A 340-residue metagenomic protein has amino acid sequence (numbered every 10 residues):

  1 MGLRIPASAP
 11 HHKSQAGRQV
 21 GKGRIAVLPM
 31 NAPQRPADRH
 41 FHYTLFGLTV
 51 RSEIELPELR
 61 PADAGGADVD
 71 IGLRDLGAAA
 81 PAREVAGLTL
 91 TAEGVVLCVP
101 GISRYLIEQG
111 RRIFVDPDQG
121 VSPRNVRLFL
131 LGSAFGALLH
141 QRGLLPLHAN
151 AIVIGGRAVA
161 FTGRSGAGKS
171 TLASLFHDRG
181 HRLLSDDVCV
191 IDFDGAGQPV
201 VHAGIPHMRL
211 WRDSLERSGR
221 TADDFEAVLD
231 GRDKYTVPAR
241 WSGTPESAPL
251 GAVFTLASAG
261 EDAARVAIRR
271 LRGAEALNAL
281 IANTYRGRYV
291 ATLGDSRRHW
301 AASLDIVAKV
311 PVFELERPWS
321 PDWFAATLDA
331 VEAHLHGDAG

Functional and structural regions predicted by a protein language model:
M1-P29: N-terminal amphipathic/basic-hydrophobic helices that include classical n-h-c signal peptides and signal-anchor
V27-S122, V331-G340: Long, basic/Gly/Ser/Thr-rich N-terminal segments that mediate initial subcellular attachment or targeting
L28-E53, L59, N150, G155 (+2 more regions): Glycine-rich, often acidic-flanked micro-motifs that create phosphate/phosphodiester-binding or positioning elements
V99-P100, E108-R157: Extreme N-terminal, non-catalytic leader segments that precede Walker-type/kinase nucleotide-binding cores
G166: Walker A (P-loop) phosphate-binding loop of P-loop NTPases
K169: Conserved lysine of the Walker
L172-A173: Post-Walker A alpha-helix
F176: Aromatic pocket-lining residues of Rossmann-like dinucleotide-binding sites
